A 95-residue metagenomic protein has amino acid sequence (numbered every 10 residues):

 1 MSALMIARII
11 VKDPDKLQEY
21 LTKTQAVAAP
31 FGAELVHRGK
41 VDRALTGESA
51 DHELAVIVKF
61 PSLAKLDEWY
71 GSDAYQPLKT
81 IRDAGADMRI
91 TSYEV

Functional and structural regions predicted by a protein language model:
M1-D73, S92-V95: Short S/T/G/P-rich N-terminal loop/turn motif that feeds into the first structured element of a domain
A26-V27, I81-D83: Short, conserved catalytic or adaptor-binding loops enriched in Gly and charged residues
D73-T80: Short, compact, well-ordered microdomains
D83-V95: C-terminal end-helix/capping segment
